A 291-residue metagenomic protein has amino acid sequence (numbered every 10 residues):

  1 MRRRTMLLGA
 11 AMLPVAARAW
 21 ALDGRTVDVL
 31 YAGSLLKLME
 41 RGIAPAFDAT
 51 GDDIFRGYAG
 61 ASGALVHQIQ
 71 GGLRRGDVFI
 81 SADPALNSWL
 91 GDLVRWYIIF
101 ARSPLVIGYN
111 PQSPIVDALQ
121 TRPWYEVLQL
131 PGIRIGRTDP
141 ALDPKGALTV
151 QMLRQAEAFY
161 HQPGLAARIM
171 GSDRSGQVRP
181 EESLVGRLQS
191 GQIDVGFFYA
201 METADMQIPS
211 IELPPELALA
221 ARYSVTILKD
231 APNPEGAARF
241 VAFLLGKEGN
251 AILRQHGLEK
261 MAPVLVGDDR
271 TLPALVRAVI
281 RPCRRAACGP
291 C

Functional and structural regions predicted by a protein language model:
T5-A21: N-terminal export signals
L22-G72, D83-S103, Y109-C291: Exported/periplasmic ABC-transporter solute-binding proteins
G76-I80: Periplasmic-binding protein-like
